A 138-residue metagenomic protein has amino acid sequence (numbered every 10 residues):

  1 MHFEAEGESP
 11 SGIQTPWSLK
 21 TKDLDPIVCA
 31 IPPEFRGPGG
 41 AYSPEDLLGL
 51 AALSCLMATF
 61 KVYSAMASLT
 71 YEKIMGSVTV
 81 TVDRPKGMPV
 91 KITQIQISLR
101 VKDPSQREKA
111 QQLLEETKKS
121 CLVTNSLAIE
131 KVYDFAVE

Functional and structural regions predicted by a protein language model:
M1-L50, K61-E138: Extended beta-strand/beta-hairpin segments
